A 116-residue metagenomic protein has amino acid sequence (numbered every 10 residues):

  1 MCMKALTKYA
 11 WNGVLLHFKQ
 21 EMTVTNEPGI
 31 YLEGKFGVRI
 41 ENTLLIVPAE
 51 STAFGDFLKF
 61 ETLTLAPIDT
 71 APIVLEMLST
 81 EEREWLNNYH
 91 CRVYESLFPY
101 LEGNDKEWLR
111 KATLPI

Functional and structural regions predicted by a protein language model:
M1-I116: Charged, cofactor-coupling segments
